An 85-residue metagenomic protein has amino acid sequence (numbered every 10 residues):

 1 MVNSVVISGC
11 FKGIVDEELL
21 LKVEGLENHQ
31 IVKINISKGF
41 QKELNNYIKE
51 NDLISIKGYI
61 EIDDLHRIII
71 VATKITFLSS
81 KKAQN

Functional and structural regions predicted by a protein language model:
V2-S4, H29, N51-L53: A general secondary-structure signal for short beta-strands and their flanking turns/coil in non-transmembrane regions
N3-D16: Structural detector for short beta-strands of small beta-barrel domains
I7, Q30-I34, I68: Short beta-strand segments
S8-C10, K57-Y59, V71: Residues located in well-ordered beta-strands
D16-K38: OB-fold (S1/OB) nucleic-acid-binding surfaces
L19-G25, D52, I69-K74: Ser/Thr-rich low-complexity repeats and stalk/linker segments
F40-K57: Short nucleic-acid-contacting surface segments enriched for D/E, G, S/T with interspersed K/R
E61-Q84: OB-fold/S1-family single-stranded nucleic acid-binding modules
